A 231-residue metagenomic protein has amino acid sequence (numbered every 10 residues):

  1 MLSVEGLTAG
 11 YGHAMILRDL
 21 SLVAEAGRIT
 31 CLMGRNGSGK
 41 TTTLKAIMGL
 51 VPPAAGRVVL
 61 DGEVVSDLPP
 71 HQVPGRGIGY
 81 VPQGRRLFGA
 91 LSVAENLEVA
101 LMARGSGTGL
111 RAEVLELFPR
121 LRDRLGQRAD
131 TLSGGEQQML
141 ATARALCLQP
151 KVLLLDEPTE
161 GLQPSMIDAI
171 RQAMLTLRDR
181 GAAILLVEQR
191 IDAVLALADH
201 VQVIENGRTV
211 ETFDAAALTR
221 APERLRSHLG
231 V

Functional and structural regions predicted by a protein language model:
M33-R35: The feature captures the beta-strand-to-loop junction immediately N-terminal to the Walker
M48: Helix-to-loop junction immediately C-terminal to a conserved catalytic motif
P52, V64-G84, R111, D123-G126 (+1 more regions): ABC ATPase NBD coupling module
G56-V65, R76, G109-L110, E116 (+1 more regions): Conserved ABC transporter NBD signature motif
R128-L132, E136: Conserved ABC ATPase signature
A145-L146: ABC ATPase C-loop
L153-E157: Catalytic Walker B motif of ABC-type/P-loop ATPase nucleotide-binding domains
